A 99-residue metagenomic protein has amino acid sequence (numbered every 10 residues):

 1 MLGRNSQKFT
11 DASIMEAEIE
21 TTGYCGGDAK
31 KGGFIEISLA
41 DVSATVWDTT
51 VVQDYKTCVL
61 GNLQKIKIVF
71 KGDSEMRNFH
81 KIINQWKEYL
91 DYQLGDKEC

Functional and structural regions predicted by a protein language model:
M1-C99: Positively charged, low-complexity terminal tracts and the immediately adjacent first secondary-structure elements
